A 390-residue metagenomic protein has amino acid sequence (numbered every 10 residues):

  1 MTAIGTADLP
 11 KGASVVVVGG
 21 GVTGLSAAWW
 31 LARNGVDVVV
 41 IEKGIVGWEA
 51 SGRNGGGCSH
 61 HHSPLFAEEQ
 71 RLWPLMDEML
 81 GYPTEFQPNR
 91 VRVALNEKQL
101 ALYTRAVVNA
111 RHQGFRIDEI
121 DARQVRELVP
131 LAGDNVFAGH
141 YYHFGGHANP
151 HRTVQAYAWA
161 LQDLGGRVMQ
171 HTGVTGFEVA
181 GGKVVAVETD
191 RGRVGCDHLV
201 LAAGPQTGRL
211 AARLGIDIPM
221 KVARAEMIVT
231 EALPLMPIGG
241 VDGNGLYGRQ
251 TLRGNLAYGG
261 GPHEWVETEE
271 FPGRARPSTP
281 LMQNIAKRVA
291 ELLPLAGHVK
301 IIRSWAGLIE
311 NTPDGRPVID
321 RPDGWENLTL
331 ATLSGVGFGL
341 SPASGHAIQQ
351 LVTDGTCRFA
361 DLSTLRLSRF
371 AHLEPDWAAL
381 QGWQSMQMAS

Functional and structural regions predicted by a protein language model:
P10-A13, E188-H198: Core beta-strand elements of the Rossmann-like FAD/NAD(P) dinucleotide-binding domain in flavoenzyme oxidoreductases
A13-V40: N-terminal Rossmann-like FAD-binding beta1-loop-alpha1 element of flavoenzymes
R33-R53: Glycine-rich FAD pyrophosphate-binding loop
G55-L128, G245-Y247, G273, V289: Dinucleotide-binding Rossmann-like beta1-alpha1 core, especially the glycine-rich loop that anchors the ADP
H140-V194: Helical element adjacent to the flavin cofactor pocket in flavoenzyme catalytic cores
R193-P237: Central helical "cap/lid" subdomain
P234-E326: Active-site lid/adjacent beta-loop-alpha segment flanking the redox-cofactor pocket in flavoenzymes
E291-S390: C-terminal catalytic lobe of FAD-dependent flavoproteins
